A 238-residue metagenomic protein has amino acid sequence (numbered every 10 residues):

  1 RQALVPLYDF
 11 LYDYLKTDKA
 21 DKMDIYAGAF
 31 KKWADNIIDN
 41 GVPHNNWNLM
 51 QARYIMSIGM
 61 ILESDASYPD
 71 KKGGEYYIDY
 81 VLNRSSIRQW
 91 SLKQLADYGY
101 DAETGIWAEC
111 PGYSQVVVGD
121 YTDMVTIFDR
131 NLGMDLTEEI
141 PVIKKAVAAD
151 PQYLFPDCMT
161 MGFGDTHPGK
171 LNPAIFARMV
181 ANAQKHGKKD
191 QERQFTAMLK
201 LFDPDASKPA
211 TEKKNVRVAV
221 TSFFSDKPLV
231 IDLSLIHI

Functional and structural regions predicted by a protein language model:
R1-L154, T166-H167: Aromatic-lined, polymer-binding surfaces characteristic of secreted/periplasmic polysaccharide-degrading enzymes
Y113-L235: Carbohydrate-active enzyme catalytic cores, enriched for enzymes that act on polyanionic acidic polysaccharides
I238: Calmodulin-binding IQ motif helices
